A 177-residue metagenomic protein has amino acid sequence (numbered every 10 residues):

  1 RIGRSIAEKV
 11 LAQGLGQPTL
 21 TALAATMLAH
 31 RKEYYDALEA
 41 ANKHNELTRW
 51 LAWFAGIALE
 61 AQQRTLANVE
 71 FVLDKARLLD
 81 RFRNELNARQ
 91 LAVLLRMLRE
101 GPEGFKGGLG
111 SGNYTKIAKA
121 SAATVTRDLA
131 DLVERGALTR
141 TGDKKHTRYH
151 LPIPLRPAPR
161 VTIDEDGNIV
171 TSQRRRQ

Functional and structural regions predicted by a protein language model:
R1-V69: Phosphate/pyrophosphate-binding active-site loops
V69-R99: Short alpha-helical segments that sit at the start of domains
E103-I117: Short acidic, hydrophobic short linear motifs in intrinsically disordered regions
K119-D131: Short amphipathic alpha-helical interaction segments
G136: Glycine-centered, phosphate/nucleic-acid-interacting loop/turn motifs that mediate DNA/RNA or nucleotide
R140-D166: Short, cationic-aromatic polyanion-contact patches
T162-Q177: Long, low-complexity, charge-rich intrinsically disordered regions
